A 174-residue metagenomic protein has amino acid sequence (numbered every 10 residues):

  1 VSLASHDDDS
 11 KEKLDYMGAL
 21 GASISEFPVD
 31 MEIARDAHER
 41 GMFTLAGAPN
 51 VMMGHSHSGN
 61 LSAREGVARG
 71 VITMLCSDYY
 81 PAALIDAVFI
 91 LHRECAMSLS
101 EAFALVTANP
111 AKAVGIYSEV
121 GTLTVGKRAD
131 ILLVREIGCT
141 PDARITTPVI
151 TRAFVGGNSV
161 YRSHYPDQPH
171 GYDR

Functional and structural regions predicted by a protein language model:
V1-T44, S56-V71: Histidine/acidic residue-rich metal-binding segments in metalloenzymes
H6-D8, F27-P28, G47-P49, Y79 (+2 more regions): Fold-independent oxyanion-binding glycine-rich loops and adjacent beta-strand/coil segments at enzyme active sites
L14, R35, A102, L123-T124 (+2 more regions): Short secondary-structure boundary/capping segments
S23-I24, T73, D130, T151: Conserved acidic residues
D30-M52, S56, F154-R174: N-proximal accessory regions
R40-N50, G54-V134: His/Asp/Glu-enriched, well-ordered alpha-helical/loop segment that forms or immediately abuts the divalent-metal
K112, V125-R174: C-terminal cap of metal-dependent C-N hydrolases
